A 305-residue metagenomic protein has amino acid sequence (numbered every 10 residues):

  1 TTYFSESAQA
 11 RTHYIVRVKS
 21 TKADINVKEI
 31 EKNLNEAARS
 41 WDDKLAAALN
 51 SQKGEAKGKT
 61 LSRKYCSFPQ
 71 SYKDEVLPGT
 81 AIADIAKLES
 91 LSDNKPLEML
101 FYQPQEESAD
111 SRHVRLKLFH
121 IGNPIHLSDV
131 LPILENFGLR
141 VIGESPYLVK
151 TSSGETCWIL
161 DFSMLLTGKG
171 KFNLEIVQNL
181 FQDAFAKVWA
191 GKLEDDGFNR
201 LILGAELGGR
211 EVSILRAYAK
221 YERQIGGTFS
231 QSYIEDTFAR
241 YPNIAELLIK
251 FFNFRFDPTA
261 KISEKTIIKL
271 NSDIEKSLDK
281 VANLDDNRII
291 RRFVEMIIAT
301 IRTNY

Functional and structural regions predicted by a protein language model:
T1-Y305: Non-catalytic interaction/regulatory segments
